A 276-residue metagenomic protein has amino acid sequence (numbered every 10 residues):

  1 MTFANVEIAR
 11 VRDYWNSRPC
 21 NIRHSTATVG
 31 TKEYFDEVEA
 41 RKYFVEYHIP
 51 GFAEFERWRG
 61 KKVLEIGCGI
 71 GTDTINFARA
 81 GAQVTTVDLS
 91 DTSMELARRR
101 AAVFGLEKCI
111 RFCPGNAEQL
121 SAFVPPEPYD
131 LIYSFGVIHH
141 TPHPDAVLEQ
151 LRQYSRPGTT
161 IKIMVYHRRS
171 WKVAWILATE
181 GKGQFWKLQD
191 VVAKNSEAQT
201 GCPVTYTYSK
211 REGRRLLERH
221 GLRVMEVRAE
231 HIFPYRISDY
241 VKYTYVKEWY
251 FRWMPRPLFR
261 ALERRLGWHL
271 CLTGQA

Functional and structural regions predicted by a protein language model:
M1-R59, T72, N76: Conserved class I S-adenosyl-L-methionine
R57-W58, P126, L148: A short, aliphatic-rich alpha-helical micro-motif
W58-L120: Class I SAM-dependent methyltransferase SAM/SAH-binding core
S121-L131: A short acidic, Gly/Pro-enriched loop at the edge of an enzyme's catalytic core that lines a small-molecule cofactor
D130-P144: A short SAM/SAH-binding and catalytic strip from SAM-dependent methyltransferases
D145-T160: A short glycine-rich, Lys/Arg-flanked "PGG" loop and its adjoining helix->strand segment in the class I
T160-Q189: Conserved class I S-adenosyl-L-methionine
E180-G183, Q189-T205, K210-R215, R219 (+1 more regions): A C-terminal cap/extension of S-adenosyl-L-methionine-dependent methyltransferases that defines the acceptor-substrate
